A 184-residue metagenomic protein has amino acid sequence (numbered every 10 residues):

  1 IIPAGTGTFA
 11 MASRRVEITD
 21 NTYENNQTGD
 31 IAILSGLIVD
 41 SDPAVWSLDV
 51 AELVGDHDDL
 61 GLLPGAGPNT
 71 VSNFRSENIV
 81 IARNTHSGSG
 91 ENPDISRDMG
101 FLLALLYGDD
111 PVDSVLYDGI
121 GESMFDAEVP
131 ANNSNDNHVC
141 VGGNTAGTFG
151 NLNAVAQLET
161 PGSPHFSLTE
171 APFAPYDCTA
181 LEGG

Functional and structural regions predicted by a protein language model:
I1-G184: Extracellular parallel beta-helix/beta-solenoid repeat domains
